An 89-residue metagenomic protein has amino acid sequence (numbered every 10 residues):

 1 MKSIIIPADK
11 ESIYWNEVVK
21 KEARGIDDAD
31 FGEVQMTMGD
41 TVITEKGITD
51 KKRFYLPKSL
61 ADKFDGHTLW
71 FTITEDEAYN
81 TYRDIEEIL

Functional and structural regions predicted by a protein language model:
M1-L89: Peripheral interaction segments used for macromolecular assembly
